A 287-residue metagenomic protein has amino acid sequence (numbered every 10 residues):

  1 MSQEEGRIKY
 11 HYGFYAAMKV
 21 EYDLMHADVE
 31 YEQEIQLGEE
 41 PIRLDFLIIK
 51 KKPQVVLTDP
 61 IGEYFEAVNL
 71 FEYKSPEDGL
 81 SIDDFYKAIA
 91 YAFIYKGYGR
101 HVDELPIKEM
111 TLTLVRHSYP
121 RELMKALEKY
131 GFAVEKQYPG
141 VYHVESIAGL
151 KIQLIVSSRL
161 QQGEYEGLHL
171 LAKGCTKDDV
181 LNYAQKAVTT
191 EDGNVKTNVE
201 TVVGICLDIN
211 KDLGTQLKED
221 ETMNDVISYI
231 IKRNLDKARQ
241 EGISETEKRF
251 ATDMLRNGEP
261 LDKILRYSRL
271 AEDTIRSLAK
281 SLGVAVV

Functional and structural regions predicted by a protein language model:
M1-Q161: Accessory alpha/beta interaction modules
F71, I155, L170-V287: Short, charged alpha-helical interaction segments and adjacent helix-coil junctions
E128-Y130, L168-K173: Short, surface-exposed amphipathic charged segments that create phosphate/polyanion-binding patches used for binding
